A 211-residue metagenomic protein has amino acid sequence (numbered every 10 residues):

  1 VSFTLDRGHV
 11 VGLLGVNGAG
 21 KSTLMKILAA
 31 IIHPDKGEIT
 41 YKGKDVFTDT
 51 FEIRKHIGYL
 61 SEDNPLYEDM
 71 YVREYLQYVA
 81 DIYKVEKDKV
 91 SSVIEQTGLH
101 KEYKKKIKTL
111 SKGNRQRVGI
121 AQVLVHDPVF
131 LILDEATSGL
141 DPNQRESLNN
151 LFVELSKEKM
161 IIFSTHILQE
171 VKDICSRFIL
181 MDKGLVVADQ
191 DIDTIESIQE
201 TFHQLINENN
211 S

Functional and structural regions predicted by a protein language model:
A29: Helix-to-loop junction immediately C-terminal to a conserved catalytic motif
G37-T48, I53, A188: Conserved ABC transporter NBD signature motif
Q77, D81, E86-Y103: Conserved ABC ATPase "signature" region
L131-E135: Catalytic Walker B motif of ABC-type/P-loop ATPase nucleotide-binding domains
R145-K157: Helical segment within the ABC ATPase nucleotide-binding domain
